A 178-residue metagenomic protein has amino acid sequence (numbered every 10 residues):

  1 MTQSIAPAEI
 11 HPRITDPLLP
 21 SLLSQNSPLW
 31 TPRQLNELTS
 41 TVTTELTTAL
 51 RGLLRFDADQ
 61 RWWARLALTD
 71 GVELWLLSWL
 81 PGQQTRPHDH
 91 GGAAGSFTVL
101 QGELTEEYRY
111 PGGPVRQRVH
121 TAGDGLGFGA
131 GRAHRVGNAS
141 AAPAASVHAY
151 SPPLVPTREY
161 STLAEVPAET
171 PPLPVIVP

Functional and structural regions predicted by a protein language model:
M1-T47: N-terminal leader/capping segments at the start of a protein or of a new domain
R51-Q83: A short glycine-rich, His/Asp/Glu-containing loop-to-beta-strand
W75-H90, G129-G131: Conserved short histidine dyad/triad with adjacent acidic residue
P81, G92-T105, Y110: Glycine- and acidic-residue-biased ligand/ion/polar-headgroup-sensing regions
S96, A141-T157: A short hydrophobic beta-strand segment most commonly corresponding to one strand of the jelly-roll/cupin
S96, Y110-H134, P172: Short acidic-glycine-tyrosine-enriched beta hairpin
V136-S140: Asparagine-centered strand-capping/turn motif at beta-strand->loop junctions
A149, P156-S161, V166-E169, V175: Mixed-charge, glycine-accented linear interaction segment located at domain edges/termini
